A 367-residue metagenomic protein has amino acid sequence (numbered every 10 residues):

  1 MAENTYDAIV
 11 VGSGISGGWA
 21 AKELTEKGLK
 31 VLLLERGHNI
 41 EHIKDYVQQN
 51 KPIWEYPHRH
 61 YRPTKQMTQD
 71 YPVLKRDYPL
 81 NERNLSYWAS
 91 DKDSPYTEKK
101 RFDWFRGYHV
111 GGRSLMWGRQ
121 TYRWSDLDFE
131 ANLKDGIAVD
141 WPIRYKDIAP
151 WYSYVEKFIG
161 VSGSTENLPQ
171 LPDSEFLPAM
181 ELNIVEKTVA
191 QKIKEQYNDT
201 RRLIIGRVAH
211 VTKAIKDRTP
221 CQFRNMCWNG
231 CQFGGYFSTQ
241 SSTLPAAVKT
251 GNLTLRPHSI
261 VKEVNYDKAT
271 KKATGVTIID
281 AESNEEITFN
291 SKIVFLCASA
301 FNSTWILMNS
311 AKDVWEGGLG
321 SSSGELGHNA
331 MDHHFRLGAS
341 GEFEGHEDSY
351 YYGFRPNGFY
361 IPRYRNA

Functional and structural regions predicted by a protein language model:
M1-T5: A short, basic/flexible loop-to-alpha-helix module at the beginning of a structural domain
A8-L33: N-terminal Rossmann-like FAD-binding beta1-loop-alpha1 element of flavoenzymes
G14-W19, N39, H109, R113-S114 (+2 more regions): Gly/Ser/Thr-rich beta-alpha loop segments that engage phosphate groups in nucleotides
G18, G234, T239, Y352-R355: Aromatic-residue-lined binding/catalytic grooves and analogous aromatic/hydrophobic interfacial grooves in multimeric
E26, K30, E35-E55, T250 (+3 more regions): Glycine-rich loop(s) and the adjacent beta-strand/alpha-helix scaffold that form part
P57-D103, Y108-H109, W117-R123, D128 (+1 more regions): Conserved redox-cofactor binding core of oxidoreductases
N84-R106, V110-R113, R123, W141-P142 (+1 more regions): FAD cofactor-binding and catalytic pocket of flavoenzymes
